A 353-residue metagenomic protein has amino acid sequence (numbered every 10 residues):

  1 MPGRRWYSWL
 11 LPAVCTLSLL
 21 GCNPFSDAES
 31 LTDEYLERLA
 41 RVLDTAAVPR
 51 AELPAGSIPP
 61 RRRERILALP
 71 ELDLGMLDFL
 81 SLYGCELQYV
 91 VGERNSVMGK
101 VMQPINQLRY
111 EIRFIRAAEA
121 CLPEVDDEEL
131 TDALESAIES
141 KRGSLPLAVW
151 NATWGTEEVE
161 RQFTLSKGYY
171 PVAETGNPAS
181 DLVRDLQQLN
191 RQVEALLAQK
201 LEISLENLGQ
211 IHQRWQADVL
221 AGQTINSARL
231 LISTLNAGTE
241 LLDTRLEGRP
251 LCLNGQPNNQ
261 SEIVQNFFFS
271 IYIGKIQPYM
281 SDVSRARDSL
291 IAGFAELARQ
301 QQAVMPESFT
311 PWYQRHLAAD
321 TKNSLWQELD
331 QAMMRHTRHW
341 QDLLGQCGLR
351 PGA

Functional and structural regions predicted by a protein language model:
P2-L10: Bacterial N-terminal signal peptides that target proteins for export
W9-L17: Sec-dependent N-terminal signal peptides
L20-G21: C-terminal motif of bacterial Sec signal peptides marking the signal peptidase cleavage site
F25-A51, A217-A353: A cross-kingdom marker for long, charged
F25-P178: N-terminal Sec/ER secretory leader and immediately downstream segment of secreted/extracellular precursors
Y35, L39, M76, V101 (+16 more regions): Generic structural signal of hydrophobic/aromatic residues within well-ordered alpha-helices of folded domains
I138-D243: Extended, low-hydrophobicity segments enriched in charged/polar residues
